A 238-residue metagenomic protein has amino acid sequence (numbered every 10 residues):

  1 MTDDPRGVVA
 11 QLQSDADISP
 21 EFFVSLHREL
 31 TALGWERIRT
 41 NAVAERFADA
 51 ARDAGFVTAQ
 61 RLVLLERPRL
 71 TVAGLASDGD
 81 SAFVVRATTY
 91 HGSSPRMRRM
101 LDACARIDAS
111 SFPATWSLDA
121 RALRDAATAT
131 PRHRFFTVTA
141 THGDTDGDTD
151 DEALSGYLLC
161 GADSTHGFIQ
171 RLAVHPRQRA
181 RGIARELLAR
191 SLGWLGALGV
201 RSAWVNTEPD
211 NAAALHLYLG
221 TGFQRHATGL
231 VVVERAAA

Functional and structural regions predicted by a protein language model:
M1-L33, G156-G167, H175: Conserved donor-binding loop and adjoining core beta-sheet/short helix segment in diverse acyl/aminoacyl transferases
S14-F83, V232-V233: Acyl-donor-binding surface of acyltransferase catalytic domains
I18-R28, V174, A180-G193, A197 (+1 more regions): Conserved acetyl-CoA-binding loop-helix of GNAT-fold acetyltransferases
R39-F47, P176, V205-L215, V231-A237: Conserved beta-strand-loop-alpha-helix junction that forms the acyl-donor binding cleft
A44-Q60, R181, R185-E186, A197 (+1 more regions): Conserved active-site alpha-helix within GNAT-family acetyltransferase domains
D78-L118: Short amphipathic alpha-helix that is part of the acyltransferase structural core
S81, H142-D151: Compositionally biased, intrinsically disordered low-complexity segments enriched for polar/charged residues
D119-A140, E152-A173: A conserved beta-strand-loop-helix scaffold within acyl/acetyltransferase catalytic domains
